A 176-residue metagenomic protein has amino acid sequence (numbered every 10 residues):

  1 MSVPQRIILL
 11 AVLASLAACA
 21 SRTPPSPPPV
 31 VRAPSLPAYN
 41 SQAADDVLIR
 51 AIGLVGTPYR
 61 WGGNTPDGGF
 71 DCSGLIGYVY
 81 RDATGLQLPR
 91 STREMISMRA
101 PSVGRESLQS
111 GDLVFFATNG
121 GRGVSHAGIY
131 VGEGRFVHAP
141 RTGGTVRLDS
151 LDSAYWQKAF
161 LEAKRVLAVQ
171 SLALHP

Functional and structural regions predicted by a protein language model:
M1-C19: Sec-dependent bacterial lipoprotein signal peptides
L13-N40: Bacterial Sec signal peptide processing site at the extreme N-terminus
S35-L36, L86-T145: ...with weaker cross-activation on analogous glycine-rich loops/strands in unrelated enzymes
A44-L48, I52, G56, S73-G77 (+2 more regions): Extracytoplasmic/secreted envelope proteins and their assembly/folding machinery, especially bacterial periplasmic
R50-P58, Y78-L86, A117, A139-T142 (+1 more regions): Structured segments of extracytoplasmic/periplasmic soluble domains in secreted or envelope-associated proteins
R60-L88: Secreted/periplasmic proteins that engage bacterial cell-wall peptidoglycan
G144-A154: Catalytic alpha/beta core of large soluble enzyme barrels
K158-P176: Low-complexity, Gly/Ser/Thr/Pro-rich intrinsically disordered linker/tail segments
